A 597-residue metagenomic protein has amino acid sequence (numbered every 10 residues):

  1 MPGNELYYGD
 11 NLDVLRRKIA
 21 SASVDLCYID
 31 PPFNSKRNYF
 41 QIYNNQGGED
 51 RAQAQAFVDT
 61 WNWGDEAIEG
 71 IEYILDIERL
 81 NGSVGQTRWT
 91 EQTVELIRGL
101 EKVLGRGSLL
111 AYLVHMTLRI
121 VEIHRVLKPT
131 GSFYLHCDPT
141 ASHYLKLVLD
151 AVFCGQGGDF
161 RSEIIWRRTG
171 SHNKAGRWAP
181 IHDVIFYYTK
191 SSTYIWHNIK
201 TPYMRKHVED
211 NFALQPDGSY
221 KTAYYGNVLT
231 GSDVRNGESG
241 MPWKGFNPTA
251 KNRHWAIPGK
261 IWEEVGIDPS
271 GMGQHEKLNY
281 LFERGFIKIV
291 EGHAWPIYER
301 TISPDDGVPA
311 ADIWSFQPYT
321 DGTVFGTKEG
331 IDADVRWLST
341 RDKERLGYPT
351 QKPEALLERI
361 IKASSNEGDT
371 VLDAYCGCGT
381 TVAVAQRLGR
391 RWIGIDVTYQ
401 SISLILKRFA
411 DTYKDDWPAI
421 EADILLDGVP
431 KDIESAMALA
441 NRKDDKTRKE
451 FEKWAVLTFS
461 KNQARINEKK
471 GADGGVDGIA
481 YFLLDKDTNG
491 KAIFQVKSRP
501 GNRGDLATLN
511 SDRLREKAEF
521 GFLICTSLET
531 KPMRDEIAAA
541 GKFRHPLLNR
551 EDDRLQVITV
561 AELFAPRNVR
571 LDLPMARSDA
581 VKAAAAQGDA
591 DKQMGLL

Functional and structural regions predicted by a protein language model:
M1-D25, F33-L147, A151-F160, I164-T370 (+2 more regions): Class I S-adenosyl-L-methionine
C27, V371, I493: Receiver (REC) domain switch-region micro-motif
I29-P31, A374: Conserved beta-strand/loop positions that form the S-adenosyl-L-methionine
H124-F133, N366, L388-R391, R513-F522: Short, surface-exposed connector motifs at secondary-structure boundaries
Y134-L135, A374, G394: Conserved SAM-binding loop
Y375-G379: Class I SAM-dependent methyltransferase "Motif I" SAM/SAH-binding loop
T381-L388: Conserved SAM-binding loop of SAM-dependent methyltransferases across substrates and taxa, primarily the Class I
I393-L597: Mixed-charge (Asp/Glu-Lys/Arg
